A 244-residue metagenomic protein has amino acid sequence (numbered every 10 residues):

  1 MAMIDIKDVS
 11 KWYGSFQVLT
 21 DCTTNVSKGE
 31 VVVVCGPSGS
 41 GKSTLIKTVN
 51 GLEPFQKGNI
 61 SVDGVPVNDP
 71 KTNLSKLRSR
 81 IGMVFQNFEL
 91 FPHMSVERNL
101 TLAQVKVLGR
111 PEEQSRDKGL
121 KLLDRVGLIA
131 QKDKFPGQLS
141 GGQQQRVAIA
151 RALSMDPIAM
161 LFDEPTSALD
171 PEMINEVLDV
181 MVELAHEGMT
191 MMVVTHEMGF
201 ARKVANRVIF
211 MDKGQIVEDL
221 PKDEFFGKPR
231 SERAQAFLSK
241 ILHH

Functional and structural regions predicted by a protein language model:
A2-K222: ABC family nucleotide-binding domain
D223-H244: C-terminal boundary and immediately downstream tail of ABC-type ATPase nucleotide-binding domains
